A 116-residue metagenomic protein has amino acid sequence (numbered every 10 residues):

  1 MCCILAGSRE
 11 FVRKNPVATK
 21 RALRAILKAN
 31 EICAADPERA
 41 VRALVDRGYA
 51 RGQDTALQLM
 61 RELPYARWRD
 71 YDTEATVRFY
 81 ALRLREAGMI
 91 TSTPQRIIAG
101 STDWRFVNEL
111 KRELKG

Functional and structural regions predicted by a protein language model:
M1-C2, R51: A glycine-rich, aromatic-flanked flexible loop/lid motif
C2-A18: A bilobed periplasmic-binding-protein/Venus flytrap-type ligand-binding module shared by bacterial periplasmic
R9-V12, E74-V77, E109-G116: Short, structured secondary-structure boundary patches
K14-T91: Secondary-structure end/capping motifs
R85-G116: Conserved C-terminal helix/tail region of periplasmic/extracytoplasmic solute-binding proteins
